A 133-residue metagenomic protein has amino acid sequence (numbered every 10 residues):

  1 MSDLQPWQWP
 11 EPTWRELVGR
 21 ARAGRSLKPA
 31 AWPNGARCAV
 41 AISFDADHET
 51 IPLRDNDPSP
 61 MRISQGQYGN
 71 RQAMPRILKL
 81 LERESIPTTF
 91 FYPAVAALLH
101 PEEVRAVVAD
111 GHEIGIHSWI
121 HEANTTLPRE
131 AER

Functional and structural regions predicted by a protein language model:
S2-R133: Catalytic alpha-helical scaffold of carbohydrate-active enzymes acting on polysaccharides/glycoconjugates
